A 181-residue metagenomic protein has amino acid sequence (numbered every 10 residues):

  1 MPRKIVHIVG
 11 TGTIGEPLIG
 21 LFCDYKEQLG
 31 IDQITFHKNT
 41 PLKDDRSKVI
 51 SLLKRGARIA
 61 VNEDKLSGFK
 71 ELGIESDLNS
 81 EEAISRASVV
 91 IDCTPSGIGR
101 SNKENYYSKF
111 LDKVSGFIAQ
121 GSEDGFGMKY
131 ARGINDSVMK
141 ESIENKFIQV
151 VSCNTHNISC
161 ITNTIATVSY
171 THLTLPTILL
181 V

Functional and structural regions predicted by a protein language model:
I5-G20: Glycine-rich adenosine-cofactor-binding loop
P17, H37-L42, L72-S76: Metallocofactor- and cofactor-centric catalytic cores in central/energy metabolism, strongly enriched
L21-L29: A short, Lys/Arg-enriched amphipathic alpha-helix followed by its capping loop at the start of a domain
I31-G68: Glycine-rich phosphate-binding loop and adjoining beta1-alpha1-beta2 segment of Rossmann-like nucleotide-binding folds
K54-S101: A structured beta-alpha segment of the ubiquitous adenosine-cofactor-binding alpha/beta core
G97-E144: Rossmann-fold NAD(P)-binding glycine/threonine-rich loop
K140-A166: Short alpha-helices
T171-T177: Conserved small/polar residues in nucleotide/adenosyl-binding loops
